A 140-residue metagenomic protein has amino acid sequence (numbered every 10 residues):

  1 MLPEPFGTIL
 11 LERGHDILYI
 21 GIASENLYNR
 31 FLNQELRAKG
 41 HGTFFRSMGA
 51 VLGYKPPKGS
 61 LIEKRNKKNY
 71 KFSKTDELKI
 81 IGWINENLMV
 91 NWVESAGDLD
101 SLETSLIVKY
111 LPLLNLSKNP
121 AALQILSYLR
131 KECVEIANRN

Functional and structural regions predicted by a protein language model:
M1-L36, G40-T75, E86-N140: GIY-YIG nuclease catalytic motif and its immediate N-terminal context
K79-I81: Domain-level detector of nuclease and nuclease-like folds in predominantly extracellular/periplasmic contexts
